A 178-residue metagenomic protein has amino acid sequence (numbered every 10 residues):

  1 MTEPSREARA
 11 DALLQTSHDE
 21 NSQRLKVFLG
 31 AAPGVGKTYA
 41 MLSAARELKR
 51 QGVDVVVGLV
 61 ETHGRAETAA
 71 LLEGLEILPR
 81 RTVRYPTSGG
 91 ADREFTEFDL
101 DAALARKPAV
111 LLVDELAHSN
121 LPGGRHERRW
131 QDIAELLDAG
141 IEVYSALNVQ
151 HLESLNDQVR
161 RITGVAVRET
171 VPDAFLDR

Functional and structural regions predicted by a protein language model:
A8-N21: Pre-Walker A adenine-sensing motif
N21-K26, I141, N148, A174: ASCE RecA-like P-loop NTPase motor cores that couple ATP hydrolysis to mechanical translocation on nucleic acids
S22-D99, A105: Conserved P-loop
E47, E61-A66, A117-H118, V143 (+1 more regions): Conserved nucleotide-binding/hydrolysis micro-motifs of P-loop NTPases
D54, K107-V110, A139-S145: Loop/turn-to-beta-strand initiation segments
E115-W130, S154-D157: Conserved ATPase-coupling elements of RecA-like P-loop NTPase cores
R128-N148: Substrate-engagement module of ASCE P-loop NTPases
S145-R178: Internal gly/pro-rich beta-alpha loop/helix module that stabilizes soluble enzyme cofactors or their anionic handles
